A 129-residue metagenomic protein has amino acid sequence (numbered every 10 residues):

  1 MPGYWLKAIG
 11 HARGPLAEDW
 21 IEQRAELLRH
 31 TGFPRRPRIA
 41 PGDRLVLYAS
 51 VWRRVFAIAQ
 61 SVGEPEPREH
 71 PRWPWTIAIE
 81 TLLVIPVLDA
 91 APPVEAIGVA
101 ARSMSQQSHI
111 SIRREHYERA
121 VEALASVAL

Functional and structural regions predicted by a protein language model:
M1-H11, A25-G32, R68-L129: Contiguous surface segments at macromolecular interaction interfaces
A12-G14, W52-R53: Short, solvent-exposed loop/turn segments at secondary-structure junctions
L16-L28: Short, polar loop/linker segments at the starts of domains and inter-domain junctions
I39-A40: Short, well-ordered loop/turn sites that connect or cap secondary structure elements
L47-Y48: A generic structural signal for residues embedded in beta-strands
R54-P65: Short beta-strand-centered aromatic/proline hotspots
